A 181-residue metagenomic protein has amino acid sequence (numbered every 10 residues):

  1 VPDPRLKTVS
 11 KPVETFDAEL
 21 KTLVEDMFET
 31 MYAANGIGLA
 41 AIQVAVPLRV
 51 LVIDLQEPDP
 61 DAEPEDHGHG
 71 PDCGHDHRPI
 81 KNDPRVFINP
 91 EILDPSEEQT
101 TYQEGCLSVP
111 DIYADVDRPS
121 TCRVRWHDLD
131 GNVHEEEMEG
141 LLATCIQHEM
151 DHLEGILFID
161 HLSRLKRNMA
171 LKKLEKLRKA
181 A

Functional and structural regions predicted by a protein language model:
V1-Q147, H152-A181: Active-site rim/adjacent substrate-binding subdomains
